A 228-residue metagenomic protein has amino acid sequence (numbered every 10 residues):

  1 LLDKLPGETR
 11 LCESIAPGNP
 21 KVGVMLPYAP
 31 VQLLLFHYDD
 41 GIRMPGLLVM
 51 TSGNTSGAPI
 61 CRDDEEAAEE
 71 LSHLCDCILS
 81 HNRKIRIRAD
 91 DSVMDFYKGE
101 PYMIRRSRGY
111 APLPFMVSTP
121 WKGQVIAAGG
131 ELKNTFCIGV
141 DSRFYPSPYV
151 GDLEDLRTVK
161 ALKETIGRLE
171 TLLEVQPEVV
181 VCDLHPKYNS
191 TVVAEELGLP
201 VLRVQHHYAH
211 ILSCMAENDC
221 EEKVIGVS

Functional and structural regions predicted by a protein language model:
L1-V181, H185-P200, I211-S228: Active-site-adjacent structural elements in enzyme catalytic cores
Q205-H210: Active-site neighborhood for divalent-cation/phosphate handling
